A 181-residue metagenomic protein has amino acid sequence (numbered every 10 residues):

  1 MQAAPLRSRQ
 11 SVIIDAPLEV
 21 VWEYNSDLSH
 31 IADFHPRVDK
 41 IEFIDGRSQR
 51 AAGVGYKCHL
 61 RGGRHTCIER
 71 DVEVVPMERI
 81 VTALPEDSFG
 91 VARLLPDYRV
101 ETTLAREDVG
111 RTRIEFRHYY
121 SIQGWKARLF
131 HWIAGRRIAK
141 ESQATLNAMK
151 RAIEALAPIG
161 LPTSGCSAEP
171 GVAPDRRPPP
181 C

Functional and structural regions predicted by a protein language model:
M1-S48, G171-C181: Hydrophobic ligand-binding cavity/cleft-lining segments
S11-I13, E42, H59, R70 (+1 more regions): Generic structural detector for well-ordered beta-strands
I14, H118-Y120: Hydrophobic beta-strand positions in extracellular immunoglobulin-like domains
V20-N25, I31, Y56, D71 (+3 more regions): Hydrophobic pocket/interface hotspot
A32, R61-R113, Y119, C181: Hydrophobic-ligand binding "helix-grip"
R50-G55: Short coil-to-beta transition motif at edge beta-strands of beta-rich domains
R113, Y120-C181: A conserved amphipathic terminal alpha-helix motif
